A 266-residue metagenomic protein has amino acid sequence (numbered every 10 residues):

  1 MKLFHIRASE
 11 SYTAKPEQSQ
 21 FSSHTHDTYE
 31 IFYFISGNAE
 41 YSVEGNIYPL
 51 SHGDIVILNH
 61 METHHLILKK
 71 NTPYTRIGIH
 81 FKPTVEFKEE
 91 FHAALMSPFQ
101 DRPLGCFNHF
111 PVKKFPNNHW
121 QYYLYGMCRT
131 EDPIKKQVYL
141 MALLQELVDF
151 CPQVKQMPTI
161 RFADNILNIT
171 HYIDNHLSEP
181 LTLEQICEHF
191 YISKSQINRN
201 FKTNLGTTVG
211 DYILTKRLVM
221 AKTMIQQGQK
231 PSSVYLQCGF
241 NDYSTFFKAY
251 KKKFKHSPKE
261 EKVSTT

Functional and structural regions predicted by a protein language model:
M1-I55, M61-E62, L68-P73, S97-P98 (+2 more regions): Generic protein-terminus/edge-of-domain signal
M1-Q18, H60-T130, Q145-Q153: A hydrophobic/aromatic-rich effector-binding and dimerization subdomain of bacterial HTH-type transcriptional regulators
G37, N118-T130, N165-H176, M220-G228: Solvent-exposed, amphipathic alpha-helical segments
G53, Q196-F201, T245-F246, Y250: Short hydrophobic/aromatic patch on the recognition helix
C128-A142: All-alpha amphipathic helical-bundle segments outside canonical DNA-binding/catalytic cores that form hydrophobic
H171, N175, P180, E184 (+3 more regions): Terminal helix-turn-helix DNA-binding modules in bacterial transcription factors
